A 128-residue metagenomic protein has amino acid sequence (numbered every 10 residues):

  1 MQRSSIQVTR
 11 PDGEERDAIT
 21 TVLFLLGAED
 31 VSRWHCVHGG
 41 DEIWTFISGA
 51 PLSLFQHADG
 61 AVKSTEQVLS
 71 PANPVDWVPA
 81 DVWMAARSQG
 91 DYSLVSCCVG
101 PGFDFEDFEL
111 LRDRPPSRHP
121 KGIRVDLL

Functional and structural regions predicted by a protein language model:
M1-W77, A85-S93, C97-L128: Non-catalytic, conserved peripheral segments adjacent to functional cores
